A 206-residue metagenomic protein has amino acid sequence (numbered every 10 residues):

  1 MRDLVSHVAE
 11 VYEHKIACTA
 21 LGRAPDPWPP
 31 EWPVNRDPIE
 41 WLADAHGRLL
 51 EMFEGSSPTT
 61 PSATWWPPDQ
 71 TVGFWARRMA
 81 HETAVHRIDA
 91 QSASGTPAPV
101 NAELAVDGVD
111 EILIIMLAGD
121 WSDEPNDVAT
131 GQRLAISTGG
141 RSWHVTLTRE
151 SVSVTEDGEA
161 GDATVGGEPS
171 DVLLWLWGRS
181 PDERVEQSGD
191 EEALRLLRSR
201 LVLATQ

Functional and structural regions predicted by a protein language model:
M1-D26, W66-S122, V172: Short, contiguous alpha-helical
A24-R36: Glycine-/proline-rich flexible loop or hinge segments
P33-A45: A short, structured beta-strand-centered segment in the mid-to-C-terminal lobe of catalytic cores from group-transfer
L50-A76: Acidic interhelical loop/turn segments
I112-V145: A glycine-rich beta-turn/hairpin centered on an aromatic-Pro dipeptide
S137-S170: Acidic/His-leaning functional-site neighborhoods
G158-Q206: C-terminal interaction segments
